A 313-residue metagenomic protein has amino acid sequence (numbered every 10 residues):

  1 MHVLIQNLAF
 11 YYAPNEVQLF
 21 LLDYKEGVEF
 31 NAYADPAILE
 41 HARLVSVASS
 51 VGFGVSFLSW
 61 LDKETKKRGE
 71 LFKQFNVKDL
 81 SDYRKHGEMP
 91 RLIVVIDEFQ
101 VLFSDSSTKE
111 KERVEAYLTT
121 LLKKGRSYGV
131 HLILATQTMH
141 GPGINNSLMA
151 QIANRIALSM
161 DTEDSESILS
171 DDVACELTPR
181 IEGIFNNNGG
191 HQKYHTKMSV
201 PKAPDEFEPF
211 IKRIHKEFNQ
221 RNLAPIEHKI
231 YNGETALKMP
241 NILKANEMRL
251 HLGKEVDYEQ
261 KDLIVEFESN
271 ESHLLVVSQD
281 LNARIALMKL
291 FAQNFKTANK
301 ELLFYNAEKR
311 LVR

Functional and structural regions predicted by a protein language model:
M1-K78, D82-S170, C175-T178, I242-R313: P-loop NTPase catalytic phosphate-binding loop
D161-N232: Conserved P-loop NTPase
Q220-K254: Long, low-complexity segments enriched in small/aliphatic residues
